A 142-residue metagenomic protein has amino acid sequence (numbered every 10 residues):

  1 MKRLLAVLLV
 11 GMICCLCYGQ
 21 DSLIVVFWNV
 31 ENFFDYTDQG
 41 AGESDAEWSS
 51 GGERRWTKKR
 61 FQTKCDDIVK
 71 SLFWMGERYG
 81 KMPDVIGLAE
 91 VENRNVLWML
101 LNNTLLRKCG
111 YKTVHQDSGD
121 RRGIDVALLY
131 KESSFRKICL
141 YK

Functional and structural regions predicted by a protein language model:
L4-C15, G19: Sec-dependent N-terminal signal peptides
Y18-T104, V114-I124: N-terminal, active-site-proximal structural segment of metallo-dependent hydrolase catalytic domains
L101-K108, Y130-S133: Short, surface-exposed basic-aromatic patches at helix termini and helix-loop junctions that form
C109-T113, C139-K142: Short Pro/Gly-enriched beta-strand edge/turn motifs at strand-loop
V126-K142: A well-ordered secondary-structure block
